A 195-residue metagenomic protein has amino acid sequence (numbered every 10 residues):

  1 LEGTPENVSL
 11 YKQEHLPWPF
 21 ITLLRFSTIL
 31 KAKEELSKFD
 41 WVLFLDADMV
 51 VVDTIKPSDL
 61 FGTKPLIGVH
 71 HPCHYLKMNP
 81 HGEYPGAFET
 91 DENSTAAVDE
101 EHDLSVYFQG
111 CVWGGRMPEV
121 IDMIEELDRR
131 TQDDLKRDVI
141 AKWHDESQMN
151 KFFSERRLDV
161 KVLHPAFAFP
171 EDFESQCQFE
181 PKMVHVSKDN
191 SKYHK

Functional and structural regions predicted by a protein language model:
L1-F39: Active-site-proximal specificity loops/subdomain of glycosyltransferases
V8, L66, V160: Short, conserved active-site loop motifs that form the nucleotide-linked donor/cofactor pocket
Q13, L45-A47, D53, V69-H71 (+3 more regions): Short His-Asn-centered micro-motif
P19, V50-V52, S58, I121 (+1 more regions): Eukaryotic short linear interaction motifs
T22, F26, M49, K142-M149: Conserved glycosyltransferase catalytic-site signature
F26-M78: GT-A fold catalytic core of metal-dependent nucleotide-sugar glycosyltransferases, centered on the diacidic
V69-S94: A short, conserved beta-to-alpha structural element at the edge of catalytic cores that scaffolds binding
T95, D99-N190: Catalytic core and acceptor-binding pocket of nucleotide-sugar-dependent glycosyltransferases
